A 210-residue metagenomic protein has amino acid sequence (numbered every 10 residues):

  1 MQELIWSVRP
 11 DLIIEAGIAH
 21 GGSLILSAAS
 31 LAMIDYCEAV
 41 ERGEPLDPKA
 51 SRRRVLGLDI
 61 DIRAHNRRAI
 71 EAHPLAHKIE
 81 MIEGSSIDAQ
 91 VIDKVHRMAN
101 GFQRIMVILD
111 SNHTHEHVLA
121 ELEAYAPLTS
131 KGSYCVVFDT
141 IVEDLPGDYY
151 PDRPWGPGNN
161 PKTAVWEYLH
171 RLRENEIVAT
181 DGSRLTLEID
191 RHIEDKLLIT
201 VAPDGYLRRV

Functional and structural regions predicted by a protein language model:
Q2-V210: S-adenosylmethionine/decaboxylated-SAM
